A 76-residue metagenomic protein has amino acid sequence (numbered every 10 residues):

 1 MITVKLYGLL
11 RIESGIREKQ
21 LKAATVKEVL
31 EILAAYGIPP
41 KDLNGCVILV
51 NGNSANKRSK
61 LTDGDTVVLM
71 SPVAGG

Functional and structural regions predicted by a protein language model:
M1-G75: Ubiquitin-like/PB1-type beta-grasp interaction modules and other compact soluble beta-rich domains
